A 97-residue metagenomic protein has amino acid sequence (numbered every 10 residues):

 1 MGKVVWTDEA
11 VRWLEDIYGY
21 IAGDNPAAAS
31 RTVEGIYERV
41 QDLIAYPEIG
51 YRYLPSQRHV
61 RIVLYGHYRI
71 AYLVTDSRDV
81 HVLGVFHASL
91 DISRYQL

Functional and structural regions predicted by a protein language model:
K3-V60: Basic, Lys/Arg-enriched alpha-helical interface segments
R61-Y65: Short acidic-hydrophobic surface loop/beta-edge motif
Y68, L73-L97: Enriched for short, Lys/Arg-rich terminal
